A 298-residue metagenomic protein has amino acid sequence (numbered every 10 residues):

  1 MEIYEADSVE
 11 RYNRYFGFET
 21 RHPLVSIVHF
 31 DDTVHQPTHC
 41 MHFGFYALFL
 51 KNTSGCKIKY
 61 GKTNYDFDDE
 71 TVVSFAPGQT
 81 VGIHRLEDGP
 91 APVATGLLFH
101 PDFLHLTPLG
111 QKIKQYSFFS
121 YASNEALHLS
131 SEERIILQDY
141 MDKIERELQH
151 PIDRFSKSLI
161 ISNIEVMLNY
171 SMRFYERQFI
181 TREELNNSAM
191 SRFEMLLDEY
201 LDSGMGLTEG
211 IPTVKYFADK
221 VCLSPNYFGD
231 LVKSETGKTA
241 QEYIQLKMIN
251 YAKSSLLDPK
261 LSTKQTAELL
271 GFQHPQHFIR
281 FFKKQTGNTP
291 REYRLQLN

Functional and structural regions predicted by a protein language model:
M1-D66, T71: Generic protein-terminus/edge-of-domain signal
F67-V81, L98-P101: Conserved metal-binding segment of the jelly-roll/cupin
E70, Y216-L223, F228, V232 (+3 more regions): Append "Primarily bacterial transcriptional regulators
L86-I152: A hydrophobic/aromatic-rich effector-binding and dimerization subdomain of bacterial HTH-type transcriptional regulators
I135-M195: An amphipathic alpha-helical interaction segment
I161, E183-V221, E242-L261: A short, Lys/Arg-enriched amphipathic alpha-helix from helix-turn-helix/homeodomain DNA-binding modules
S234-Q273, L295-N298: Terminal helix-turn-helix DNA-binding modules in bacterial transcription factors
I279-N298: …primarily DNA-binding HTH/wHTH and HhH modules…
